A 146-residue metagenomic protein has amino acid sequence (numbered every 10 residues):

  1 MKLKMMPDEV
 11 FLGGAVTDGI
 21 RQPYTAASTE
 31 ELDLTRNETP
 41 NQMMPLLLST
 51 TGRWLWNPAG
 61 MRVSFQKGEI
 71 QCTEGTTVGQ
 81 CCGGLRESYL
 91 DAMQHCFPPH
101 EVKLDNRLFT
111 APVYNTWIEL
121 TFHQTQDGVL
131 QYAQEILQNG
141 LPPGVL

Functional and structural regions predicted by a protein language model:
M1-R107, Q126-D127, A133-Q134, Q138: Catalytic and substrate-binding clefts that recognize carbohydrates or anionic sugar/phosphate headgroups
L108-A111, L141-V145: Loop/turn elements at helix/coil->beta-strand transitions in domains of secreted/extracellular proteins
A111-D127: The substrate-binding groove and active-site-proximal loops of carbohydrate-active enzymes, especially glycoside
